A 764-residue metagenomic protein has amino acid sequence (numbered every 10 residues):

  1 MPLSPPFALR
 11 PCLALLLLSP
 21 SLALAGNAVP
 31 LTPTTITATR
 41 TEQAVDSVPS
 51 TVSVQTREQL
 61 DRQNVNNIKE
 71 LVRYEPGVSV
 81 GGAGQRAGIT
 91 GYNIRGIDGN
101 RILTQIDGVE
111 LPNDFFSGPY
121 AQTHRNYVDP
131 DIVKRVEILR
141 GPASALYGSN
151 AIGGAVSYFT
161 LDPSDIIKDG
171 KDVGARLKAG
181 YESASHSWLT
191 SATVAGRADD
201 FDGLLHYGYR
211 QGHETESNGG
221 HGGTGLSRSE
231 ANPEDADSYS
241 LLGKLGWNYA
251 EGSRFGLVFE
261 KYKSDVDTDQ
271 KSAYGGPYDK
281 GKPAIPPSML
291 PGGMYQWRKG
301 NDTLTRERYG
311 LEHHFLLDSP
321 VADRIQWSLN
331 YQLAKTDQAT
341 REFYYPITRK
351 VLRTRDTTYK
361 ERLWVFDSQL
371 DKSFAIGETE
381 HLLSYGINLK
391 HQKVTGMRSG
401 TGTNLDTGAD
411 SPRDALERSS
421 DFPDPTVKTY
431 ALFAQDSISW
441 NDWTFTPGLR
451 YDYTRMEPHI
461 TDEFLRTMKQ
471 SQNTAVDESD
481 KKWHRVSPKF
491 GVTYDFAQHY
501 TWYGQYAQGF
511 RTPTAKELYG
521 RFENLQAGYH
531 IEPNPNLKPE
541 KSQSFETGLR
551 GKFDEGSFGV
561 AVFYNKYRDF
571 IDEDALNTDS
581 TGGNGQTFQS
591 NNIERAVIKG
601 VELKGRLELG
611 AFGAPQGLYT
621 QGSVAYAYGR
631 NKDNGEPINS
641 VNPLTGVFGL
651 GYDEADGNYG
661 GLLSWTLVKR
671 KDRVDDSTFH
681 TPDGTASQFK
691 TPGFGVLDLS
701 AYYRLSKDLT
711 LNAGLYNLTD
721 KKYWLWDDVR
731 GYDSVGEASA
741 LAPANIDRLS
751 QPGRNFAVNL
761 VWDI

Functional and structural regions predicted by a protein language model:
A28-G170, H186, S272, T547: Acidic, small-polar-rich N-terminal luminal/periplasmic segments of exported/outer-membrane proteins
D114, F510, F563-R568, L618 (+2 more regions): C-terminal beta-signal and adjacent terminal beta-strands/loops of Gram-negative outer-membrane beta-barrel proteins
F115-P119, D131-K134, R140, A145-G219 (+2 more regions): Outer-membrane beta-barrel translocator/receptor signature
S183-Q211, G222-Q270, G275, T305-E307 (+3 more regions): Transmembrane beta-barrel wall of Gram-negative outer-membrane proteins
G252-P320, A334-P346, L352-E361: Flexible loop and strand-edge segments within Gram-negative outer membrane beta-barrel domains
I285-D318, D421-V427, D477-S487, D495 (+5 more regions): Outer-membrane beta-barrel signature, preferentially recognizing the C-terminal barrel domain of Gram-negative
G377-E378, S439-F445, T454, S557-Y567 (+2 more regions): Gram-negative outer-membrane beta-barrel transporters
E380-A497, E523: Signature of Gram-negative outer-membrane beta-barrel scaffolds
